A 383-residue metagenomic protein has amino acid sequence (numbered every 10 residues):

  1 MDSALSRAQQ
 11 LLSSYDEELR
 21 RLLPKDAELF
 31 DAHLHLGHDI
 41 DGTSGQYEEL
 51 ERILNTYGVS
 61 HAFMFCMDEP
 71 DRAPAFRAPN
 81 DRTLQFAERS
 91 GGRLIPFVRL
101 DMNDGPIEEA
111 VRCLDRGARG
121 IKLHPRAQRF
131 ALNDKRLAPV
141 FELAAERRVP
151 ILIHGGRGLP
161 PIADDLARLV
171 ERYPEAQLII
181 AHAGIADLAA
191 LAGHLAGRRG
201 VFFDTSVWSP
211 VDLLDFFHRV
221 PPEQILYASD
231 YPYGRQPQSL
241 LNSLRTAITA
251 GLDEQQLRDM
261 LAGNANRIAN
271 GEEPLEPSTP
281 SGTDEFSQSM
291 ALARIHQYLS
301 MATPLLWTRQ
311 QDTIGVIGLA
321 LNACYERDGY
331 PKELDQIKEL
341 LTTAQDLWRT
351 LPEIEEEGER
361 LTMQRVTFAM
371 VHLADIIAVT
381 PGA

Functional and structural regions predicted by a protein language model:
M1-E28, E51-R52, S60-H61, Q238-A383: Mid-to-C-terminal alpha-helical segments outside catalytic/metal-binding sites
L5-D16, G120, D134-Y227, S278-L292 (+1 more regions): Catalytic pocket-lining loop regions of alpha/beta-barrel enzymes, especially the amidohydrolase/enolase/GH5 lineages
S6, P74-P150, F216, I354-E357 (+1 more regions): Active-site gating/metal-coordination segments in enzymes
L29-D39, L152-G156, A183: Histidine-centered catalytic micro-motifs
A32-H35, D39-D41, E48-R72, R93-R99 (+1 more regions): Divalent metal-dependent hydrolysis catalytic cores, especially in the metallo-beta-lactamase
H33, L54, T83, A87 (+8 more regions): Conserved, mostly hydrophobic/aromatic
H38-Q46, P70-F76, L100-I107, Q128-N133 (+3 more regions): Acidic-and-aromatic substrate-binding clefts and catalytic sites of carbohydrate-active enzymes
D134-V140, L159, R198, D215-I268: Ligand-binding grooves and catalytic loops that recognize ribose/phosphate and carbohydrate rings, and esterified lipid
